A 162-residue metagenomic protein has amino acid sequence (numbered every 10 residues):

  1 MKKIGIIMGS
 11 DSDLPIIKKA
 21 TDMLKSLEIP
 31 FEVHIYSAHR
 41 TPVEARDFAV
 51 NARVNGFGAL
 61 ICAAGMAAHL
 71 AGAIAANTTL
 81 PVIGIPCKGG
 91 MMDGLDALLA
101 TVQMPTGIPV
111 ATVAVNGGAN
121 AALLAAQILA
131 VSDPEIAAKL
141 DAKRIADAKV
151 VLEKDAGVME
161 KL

Functional and structural regions predicted by a protein language model:
K2-K3, I29-E32, L80, V102-V110: Glycine/charged-rich beta-loop-alpha catalytic/anionic-binding loops adjacent to active sites
K2-R40: Glycine-rich phosphate/diphosphate-binding loop of Rossmann-like nucleotide-binding domains
M8-P15, K19-A20, L95-L162: C-terminal binding/interaction regions
D13-I17, T41-A45, A64-A73, M92-L95 (+1 more regions): Short glycine/serine/threonine-rich phosphate/pyrophosphate-binding segments that cradle anionic phosphate groups
V33, V43, M66, A156-L162: Acidic, glycine/proline-rich low-complexity segments that act as flexible tails and inter-domain linkers
V33-V54: N-terminal beta-loop-helix "entrance" segment that forms/cooperates in small-molecule cofactor or anionic ligand
F48-P86: Glycine-rich phosphate-binding loop
N77-T106: Glycine/small-residue-rich loop that forms an oxyanion/phosphate-binding "nest" at active or ligand-binding sites
